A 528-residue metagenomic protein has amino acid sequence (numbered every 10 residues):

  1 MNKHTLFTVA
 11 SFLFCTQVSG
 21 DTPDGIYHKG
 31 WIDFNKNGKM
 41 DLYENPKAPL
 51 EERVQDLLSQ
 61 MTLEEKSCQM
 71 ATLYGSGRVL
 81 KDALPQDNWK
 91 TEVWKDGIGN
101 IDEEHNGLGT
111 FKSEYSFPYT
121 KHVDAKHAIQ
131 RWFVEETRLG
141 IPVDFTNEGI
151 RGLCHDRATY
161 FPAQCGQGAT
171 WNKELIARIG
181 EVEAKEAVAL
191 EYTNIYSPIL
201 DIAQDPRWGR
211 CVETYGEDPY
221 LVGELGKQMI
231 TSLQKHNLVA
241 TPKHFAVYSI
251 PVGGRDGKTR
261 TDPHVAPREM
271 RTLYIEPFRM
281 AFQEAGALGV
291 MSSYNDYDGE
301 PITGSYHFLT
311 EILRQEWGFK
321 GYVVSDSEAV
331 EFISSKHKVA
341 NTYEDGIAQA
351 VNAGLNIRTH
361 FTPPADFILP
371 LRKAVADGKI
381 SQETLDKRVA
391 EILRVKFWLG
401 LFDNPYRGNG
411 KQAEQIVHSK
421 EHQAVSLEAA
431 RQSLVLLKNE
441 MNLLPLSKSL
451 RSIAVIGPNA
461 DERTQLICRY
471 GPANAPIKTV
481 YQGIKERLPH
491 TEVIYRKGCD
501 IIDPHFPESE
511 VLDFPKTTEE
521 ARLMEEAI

Functional and structural regions predicted by a protein language model:
M1-D21: Bacterial Sec-dependent N-terminal signal peptides
T16-I528: Glycoside hydrolase catalytic-domain context in secreted enzymes
